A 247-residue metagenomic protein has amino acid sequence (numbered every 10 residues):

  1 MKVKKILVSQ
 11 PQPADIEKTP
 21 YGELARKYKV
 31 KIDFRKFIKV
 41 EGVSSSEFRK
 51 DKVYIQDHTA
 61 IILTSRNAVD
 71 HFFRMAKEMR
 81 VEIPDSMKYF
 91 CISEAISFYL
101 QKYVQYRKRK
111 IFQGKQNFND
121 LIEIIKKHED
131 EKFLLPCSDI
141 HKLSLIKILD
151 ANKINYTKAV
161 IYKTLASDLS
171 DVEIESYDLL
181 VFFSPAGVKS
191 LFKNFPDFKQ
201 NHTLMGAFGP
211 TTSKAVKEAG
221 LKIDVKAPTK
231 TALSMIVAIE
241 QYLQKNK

Functional and structural regions predicted by a protein language model:
M1-K247: Signature of uroporphyrinogen-III synthase
